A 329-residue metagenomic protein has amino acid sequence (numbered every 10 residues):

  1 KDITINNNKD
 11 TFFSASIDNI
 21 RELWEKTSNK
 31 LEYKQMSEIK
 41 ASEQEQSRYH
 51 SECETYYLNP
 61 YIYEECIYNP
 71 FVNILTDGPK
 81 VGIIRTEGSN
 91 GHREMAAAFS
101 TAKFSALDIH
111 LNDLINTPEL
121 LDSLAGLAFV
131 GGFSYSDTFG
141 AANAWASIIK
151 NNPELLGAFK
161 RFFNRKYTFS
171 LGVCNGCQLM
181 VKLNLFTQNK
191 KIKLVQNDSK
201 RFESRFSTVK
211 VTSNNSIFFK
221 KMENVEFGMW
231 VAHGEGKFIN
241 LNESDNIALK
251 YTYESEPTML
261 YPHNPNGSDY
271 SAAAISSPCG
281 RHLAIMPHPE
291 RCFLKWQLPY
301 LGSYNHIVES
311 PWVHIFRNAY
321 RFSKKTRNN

Functional and structural regions predicted by a protein language model:
K1-K80, G88: Intein/HINT protein-splicing elements and their conserved insertion hotspots or analogous self-processing inserts
N6-N8, I84-T86, I109, F129-V130 (+2 more regions): Generic beta-strand/beta-sheet core signal
K80-G82, S105, G228: Residues that mark the start of a beta-strand
R93-D108: Short helix-loop-beta junction
I109-T117: Short acidic loop-to-helix transition motifs that present clustered carboxylates
P118-E119, K160-R161, L194-N329: Amide-donor transfer/coupling interface in amidating biosynthetic enzymes
E119-A128: Short acidic/histidine-rich motifs immediately flanking catalytic phosphotransfer sites in two-component signaling
V130-S216: Cysteine-nucleophile active-site neighborhood
